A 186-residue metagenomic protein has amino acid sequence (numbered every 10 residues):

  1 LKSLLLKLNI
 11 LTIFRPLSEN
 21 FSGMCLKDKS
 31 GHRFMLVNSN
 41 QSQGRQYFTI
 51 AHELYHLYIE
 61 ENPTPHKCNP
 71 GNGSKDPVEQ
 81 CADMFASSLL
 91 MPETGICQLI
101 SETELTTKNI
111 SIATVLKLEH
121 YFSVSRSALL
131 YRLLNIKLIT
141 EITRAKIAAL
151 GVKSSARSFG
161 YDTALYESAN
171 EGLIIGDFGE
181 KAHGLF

Functional and structural regions predicted by a protein language model:
L1-F186: Active-site hotspot residues in diverse enzymes, especially metal/ion-binding acidic/histidine motifs
